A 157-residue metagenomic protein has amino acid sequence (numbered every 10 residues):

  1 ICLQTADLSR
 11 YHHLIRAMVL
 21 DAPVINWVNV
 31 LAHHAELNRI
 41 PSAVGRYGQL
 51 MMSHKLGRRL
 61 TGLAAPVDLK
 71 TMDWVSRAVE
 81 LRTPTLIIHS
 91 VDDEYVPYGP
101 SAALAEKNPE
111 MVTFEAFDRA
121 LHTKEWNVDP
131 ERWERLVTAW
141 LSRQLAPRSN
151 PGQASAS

Functional and structural regions predicted by a protein language model:
Q4-V67, R77: Hydrolase active-site cap/lid region
L81, I87-H89, D93: Short beta-strand/loop motif that positions the catalytic acidic residue of the alpha/beta-hydrolase fold
T83, P97-E106: Short alpha-helix in the alpha/beta-hydrolase fold that links the catalytic acid
V91-V96, T123-K124: Acidic catalytic loop of the alpha/beta-hydrolase fold
A105-K124: Catalytic histidine neighborhood in serine/cysteine hydrolases with alpha/beta-hydrolase-type architecture
A120-E134: Catalytic histidine-centered segment of alpha/beta-hydrolase-like enzymes
V137, L141: Hydrophobic "lid"/C-terminal helical patch of Rossmann-like NAD(P)-dependent dehydrogenase/epimerase domains
S142-S157: Alpha/beta-hydrolase-fold serine-hydrolase catalytic core, especially in secreted/extracellular enzymes
